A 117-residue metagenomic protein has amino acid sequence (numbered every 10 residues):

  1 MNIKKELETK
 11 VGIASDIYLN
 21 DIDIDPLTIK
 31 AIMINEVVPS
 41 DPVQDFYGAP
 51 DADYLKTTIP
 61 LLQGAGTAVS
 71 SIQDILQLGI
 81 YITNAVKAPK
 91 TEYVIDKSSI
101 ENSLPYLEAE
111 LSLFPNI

Functional and structural regions predicted by a protein language model:
N2-I117: A polyanion-binding, active-site-adjacent surface
